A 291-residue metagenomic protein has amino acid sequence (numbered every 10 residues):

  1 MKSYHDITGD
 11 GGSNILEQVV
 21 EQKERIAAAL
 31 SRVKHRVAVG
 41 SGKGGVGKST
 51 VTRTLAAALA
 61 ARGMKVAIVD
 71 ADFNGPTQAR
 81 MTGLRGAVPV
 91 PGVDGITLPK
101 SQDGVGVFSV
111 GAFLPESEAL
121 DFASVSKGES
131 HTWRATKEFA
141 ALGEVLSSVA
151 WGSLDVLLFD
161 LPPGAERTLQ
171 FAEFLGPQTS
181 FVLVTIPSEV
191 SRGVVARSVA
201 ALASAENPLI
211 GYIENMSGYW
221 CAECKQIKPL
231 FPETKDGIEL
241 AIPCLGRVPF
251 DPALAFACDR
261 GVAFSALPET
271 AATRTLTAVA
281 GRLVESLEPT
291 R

Functional and structural regions predicted by a protein language model:
M1-K43, G86-A87: Extreme N-terminal, non-catalytic leader segments that precede Walker-type/kinase nucleotide-binding cores
V19, S148-F256: Conserved catalytic-core segment of NTP-binding enzymes
V33, G44, D70, Q78 (+8 more regions): Residue-level signature of catalytic and energy-coupling elements of molecular machines, predominantly ATP/GTP-dependent
H35-F73, V195, V199, A203: Walker A/P-loop phosphate-binding motif and the immediately C-terminal alpha-helix
K65-A67, A71-F122: Phosphate-binding loop that captures ATP/GTP phosphates
L114-A172: Phosphate-binding/switch loop-helix module in NTP-utilizing enzymes
C258-A271: C-terminal boundary of histidine-terminating zinc-finger modules
A280-R291: Short, hydrophobic alpha-helical segments
